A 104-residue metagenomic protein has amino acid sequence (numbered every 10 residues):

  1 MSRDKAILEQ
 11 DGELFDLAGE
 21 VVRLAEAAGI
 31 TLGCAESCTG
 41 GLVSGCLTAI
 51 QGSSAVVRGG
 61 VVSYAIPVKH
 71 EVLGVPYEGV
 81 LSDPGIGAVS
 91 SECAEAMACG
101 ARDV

Functional and structural regions predicted by a protein language model:
M1-V104: Short alpha-helical segments enriched in small residues
